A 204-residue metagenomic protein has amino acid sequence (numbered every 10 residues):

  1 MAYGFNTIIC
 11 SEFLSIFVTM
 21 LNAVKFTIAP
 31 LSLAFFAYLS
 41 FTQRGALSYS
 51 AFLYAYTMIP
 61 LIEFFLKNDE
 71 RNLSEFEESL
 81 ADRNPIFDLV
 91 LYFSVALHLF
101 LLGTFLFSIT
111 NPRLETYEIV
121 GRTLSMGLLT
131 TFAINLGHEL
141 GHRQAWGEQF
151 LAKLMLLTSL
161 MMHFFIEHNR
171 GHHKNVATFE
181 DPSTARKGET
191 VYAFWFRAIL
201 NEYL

Functional and structural regions predicted by a protein language model:
L21-F36: The first (N-terminal) embedded transmembrane alpha-helix
F35-Y49: Short, hydrophobic transmembrane alpha-helix segments
Y49, E115-A133, K153-M161: Membrane-embedded alpha-helical segments that form the functional core of polytopic membrane enzymes, especially those
T57-D69, S125-H142, M162-F165, A198-Y203: Transmembrane alpha-helical segments that form the membrane-embedded catalytic/substrate-channel core of multi-pass
L66-N72, L99-E118, N135-E139: Transmembrane alpha-helix boundary signature
L73-A96, K153: Juxtamembrane helix-capping/reentrant segments at transmembrane boundaries
W146-L204: Membrane-proximal soluble regions of multi-pass membrane proteins
